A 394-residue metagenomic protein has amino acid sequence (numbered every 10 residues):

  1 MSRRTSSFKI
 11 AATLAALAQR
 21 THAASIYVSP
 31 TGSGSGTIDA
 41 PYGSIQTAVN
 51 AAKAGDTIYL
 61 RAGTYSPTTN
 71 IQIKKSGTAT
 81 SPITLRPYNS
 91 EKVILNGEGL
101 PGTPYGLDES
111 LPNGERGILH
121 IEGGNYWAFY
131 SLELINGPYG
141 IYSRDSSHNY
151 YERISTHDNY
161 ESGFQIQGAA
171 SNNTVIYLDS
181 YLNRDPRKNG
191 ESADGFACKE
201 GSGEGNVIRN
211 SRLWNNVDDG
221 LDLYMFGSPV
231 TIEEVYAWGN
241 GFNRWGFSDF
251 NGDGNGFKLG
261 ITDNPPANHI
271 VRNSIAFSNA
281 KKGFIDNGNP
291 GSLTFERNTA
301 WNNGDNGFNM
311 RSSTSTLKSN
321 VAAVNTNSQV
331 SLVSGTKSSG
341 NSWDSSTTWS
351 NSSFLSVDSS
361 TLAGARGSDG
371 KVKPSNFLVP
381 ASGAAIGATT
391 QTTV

Functional and structural regions predicted by a protein language model:
M1-F8: N-terminal export leaders
L17, T21-T47, A62-T64, N89-E91: Right-handed parallel beta-helix/beta-solenoid
P41-Y42, Y59-A62, S76-P138, R184: Right-handed parallel beta-helix/beta-spiral solenoid domain characteristic of secreted/periplasmic
Q46-A51, L60, S66-S76, L95-E98 (+4 more regions): Short, T/G/N/S-enriched strand-turn elements that build extracellular solenoid repeat scaffolds
K53, K75, T80, S90 (+20 more regions): Parallel beta-helix/beta-solenoid
T68-K74, T80, P101-H120, N136-Y142 (+7 more regions): Extracellular beta-strand/beta-solenoid scaffold signature
F196, S313-V394: Acidic, glycine- and Ser/Thr-rich low-complexity intrinsically disordered tracts in extracellular/secreted proteins
